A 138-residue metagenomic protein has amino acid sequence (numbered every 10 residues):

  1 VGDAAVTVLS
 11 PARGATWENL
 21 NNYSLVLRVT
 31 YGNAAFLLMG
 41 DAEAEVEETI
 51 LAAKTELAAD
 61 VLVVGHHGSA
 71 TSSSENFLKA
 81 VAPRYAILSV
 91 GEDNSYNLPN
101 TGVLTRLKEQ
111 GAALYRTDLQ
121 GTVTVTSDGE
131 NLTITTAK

Functional and structural regions predicted by a protein language model:
V1-V61, L119-K138: Core dinuclear metal-dependent hydrolase active-site scaffold
E47-T122: Cap/insert and terminal regions of metallo-dependent hydrolase folds
